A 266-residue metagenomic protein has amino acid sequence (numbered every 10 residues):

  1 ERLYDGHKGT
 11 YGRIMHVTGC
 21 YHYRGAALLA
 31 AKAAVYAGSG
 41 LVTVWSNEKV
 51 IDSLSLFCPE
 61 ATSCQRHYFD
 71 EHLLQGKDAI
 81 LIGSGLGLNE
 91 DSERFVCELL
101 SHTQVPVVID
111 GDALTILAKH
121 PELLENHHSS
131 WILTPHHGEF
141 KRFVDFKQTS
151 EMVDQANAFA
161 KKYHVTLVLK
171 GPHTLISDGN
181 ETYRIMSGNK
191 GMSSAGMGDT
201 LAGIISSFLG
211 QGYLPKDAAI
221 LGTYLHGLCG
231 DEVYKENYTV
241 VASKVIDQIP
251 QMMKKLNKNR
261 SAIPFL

Functional and structural regions predicted by a protein language model:
E1-P106, T115-I132, H137-L266: Small-residue (G/A/S/T)-rich helix-start motifs and N-terminal tracts that mark the onset
